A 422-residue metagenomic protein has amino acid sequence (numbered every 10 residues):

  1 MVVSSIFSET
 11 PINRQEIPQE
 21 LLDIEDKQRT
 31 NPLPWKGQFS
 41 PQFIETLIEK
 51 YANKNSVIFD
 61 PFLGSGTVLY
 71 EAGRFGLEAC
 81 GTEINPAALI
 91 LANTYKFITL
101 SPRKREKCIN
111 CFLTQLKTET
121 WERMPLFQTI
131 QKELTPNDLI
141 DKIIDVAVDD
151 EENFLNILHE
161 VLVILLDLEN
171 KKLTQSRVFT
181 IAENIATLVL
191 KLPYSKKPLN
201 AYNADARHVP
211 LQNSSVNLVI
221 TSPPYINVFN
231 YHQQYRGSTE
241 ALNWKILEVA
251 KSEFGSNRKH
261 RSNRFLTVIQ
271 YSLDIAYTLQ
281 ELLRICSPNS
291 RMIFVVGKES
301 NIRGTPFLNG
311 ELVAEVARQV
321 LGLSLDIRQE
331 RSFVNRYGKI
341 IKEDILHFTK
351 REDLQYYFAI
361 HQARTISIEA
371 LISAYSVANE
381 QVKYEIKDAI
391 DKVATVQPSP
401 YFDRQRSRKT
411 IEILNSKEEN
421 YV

Functional and structural regions predicted by a protein language model:
M1-N53: S-adenosyl-L-methionine
I44, S56-G73, A79-N85, L211-Q233 (+2 more regions): Conserved proline-anchored active-site loop of SAM-dependent methyltransferases that bridges a beta-strand
A87, L91-D145, W244-R261: Conserved phosphoryl-transfer catalytic core
L100, G338-E412: Flexible, glycine-/basic-rich loop-and-beta segments that form/coincide with the SAM-dependent methyltransferase
D145-T221, I226-H232: SAM-dependent nucleic-acid methyltransferase catalytic core
P224-E281, C286: SAM-dependent methyltransferase catalytic-core segment centered on the flexible catalytic loop and adjoining short
R258-L321: Conserved Class I SAM-dependent methyltransferase catalytic core
G322-V334: Conserved S-adenosyl-L-methionine
